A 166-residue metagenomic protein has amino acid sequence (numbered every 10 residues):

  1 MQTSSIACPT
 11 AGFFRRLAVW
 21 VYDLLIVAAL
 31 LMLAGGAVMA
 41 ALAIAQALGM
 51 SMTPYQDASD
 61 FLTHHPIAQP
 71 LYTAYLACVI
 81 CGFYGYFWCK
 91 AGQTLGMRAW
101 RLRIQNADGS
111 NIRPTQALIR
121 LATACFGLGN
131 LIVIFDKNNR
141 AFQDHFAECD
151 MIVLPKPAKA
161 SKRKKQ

Functional and structural regions predicted by a protein language model:
M1-R101, N106-C125, L154-Q166: Short, small/hydrophobic-residue-rich motifs at membrane-helix boundaries and re-entrant hairpins of integral membrane
G36, A40, I44, I134 (+1 more regions): Membrane-spanning helices that line or support transport/gating and their immediate boundary helices in channels
R101-R103, I132-V133, D150: Active-site scaffold segments
G127-K137: Glycine-rich flap/beta-hairpin and adjacent strands of clan AA aspartyl proteases
F135-K162: Hydrophobic alpha-helical transmembrane segments and immediately flanking/interface helices in integral membrane
